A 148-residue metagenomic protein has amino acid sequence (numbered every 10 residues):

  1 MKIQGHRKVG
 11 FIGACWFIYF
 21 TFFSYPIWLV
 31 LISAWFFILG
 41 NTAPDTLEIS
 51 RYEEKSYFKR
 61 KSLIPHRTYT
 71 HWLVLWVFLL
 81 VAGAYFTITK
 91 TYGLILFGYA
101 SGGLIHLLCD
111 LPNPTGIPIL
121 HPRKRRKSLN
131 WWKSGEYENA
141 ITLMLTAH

Functional and structural regions predicted by a protein language model:
M1-H148: N-terminal membrane-targeting hydrophobic helices
